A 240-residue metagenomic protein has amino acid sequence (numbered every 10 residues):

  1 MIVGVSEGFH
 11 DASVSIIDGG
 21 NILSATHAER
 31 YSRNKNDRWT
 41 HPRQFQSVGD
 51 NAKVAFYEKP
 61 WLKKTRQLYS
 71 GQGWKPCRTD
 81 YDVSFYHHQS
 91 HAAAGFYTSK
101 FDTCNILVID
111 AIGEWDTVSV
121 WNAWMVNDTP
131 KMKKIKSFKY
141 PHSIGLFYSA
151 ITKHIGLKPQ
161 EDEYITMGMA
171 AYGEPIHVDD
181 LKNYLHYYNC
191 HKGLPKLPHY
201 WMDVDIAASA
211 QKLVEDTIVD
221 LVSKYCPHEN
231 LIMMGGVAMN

Functional and structural regions predicted by a protein language model:
M1-N240: Short acidic/glycine-rich loops and adjacent helix/strand connectors that line catalytic pockets where negatively
